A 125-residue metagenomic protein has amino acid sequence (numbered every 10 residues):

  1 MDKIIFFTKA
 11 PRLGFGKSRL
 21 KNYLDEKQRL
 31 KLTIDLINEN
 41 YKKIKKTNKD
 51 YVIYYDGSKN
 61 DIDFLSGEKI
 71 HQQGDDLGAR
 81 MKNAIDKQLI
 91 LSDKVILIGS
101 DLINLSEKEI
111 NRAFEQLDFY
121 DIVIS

Functional and structural regions predicted by a protein language model:
M1-L20: N-terminal nucleotide-binding beta1-loop-alpha1 segment
K3-I5, D50-V52, I96: A structural signal for isolated positions on well-ordered beta-strands in alpha/beta enzyme cores
R19-Q28, K69-I70: Short glycine-enriched, charge-decorated loop/helix-capping segments at active-site entrances that position
K31-K49: A short, N-terminal amphipathic alpha-helix
Y55-D61: Short, polar loop motifs at secondary-structure junctions
D63-K94: Short phosphate-binding loop-to-helix
I98-S100: Active-site acidic Asp-centered loop
I103-S125: Conserved donor-nucleotide/metal-binding helix-loop-beta segment in metal-dependent transferases, i.e., the alpha-helix
